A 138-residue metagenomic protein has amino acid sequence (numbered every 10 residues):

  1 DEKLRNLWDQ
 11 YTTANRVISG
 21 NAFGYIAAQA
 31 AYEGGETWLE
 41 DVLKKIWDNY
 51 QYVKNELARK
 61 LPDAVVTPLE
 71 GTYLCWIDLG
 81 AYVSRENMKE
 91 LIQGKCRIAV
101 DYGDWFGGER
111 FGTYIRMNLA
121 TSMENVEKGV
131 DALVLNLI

Functional and structural regions predicted by a protein language model:
D1-R5, A22-D41, A58-L61, L79-G80: Amphipathic alpha-helix from the class-I
K3-G20, F106: Active-site PLP-lysine loop of aminotransferase-like
L7, I26-A30, K45, Y52 (+4 more regions): Alpha-helical elements of Rossmann-like donor-binding domains used by nucleotide-donor carbohydrate transfer enzymes
Q10, T37-V65: Conserved PLP-dependent catalytic core of the aminotransferase class-I/II
A22-Y25, Q29, I46-K54, V65-L79: Conserved glycine-rich beta-strand-loop-beta hairpin in the small C-terminal domain of fold type I
D63-V66, A99-W105: A short linear hydrophobic-aromatic micro-motif
Y82, L91-A99, F106-I138: PLP-dependent enzyme catalytic core of the Aspartate aminotransferase-like
